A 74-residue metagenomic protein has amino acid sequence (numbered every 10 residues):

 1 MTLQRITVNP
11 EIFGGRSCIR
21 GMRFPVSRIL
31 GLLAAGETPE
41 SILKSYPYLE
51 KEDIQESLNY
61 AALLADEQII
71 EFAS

Functional and structural regions predicted by a protein language model:
L3-C18: Short, Lys/Arg-enriched N-terminal segment that forms or immediately precedes the first helix of a structured domain
P10, R23-F24: Short alpha-helical transmembrane interface motifs in multi-pass membrane proteins
R16, L32, I70-S74: Short, surface-exposed, charge-dense and proline/glycine-enriched linear segments
I19, P25-Q55: Amphipathic, hydrophobic secondary-structure cores in small proteins
Y48-S74: C-terminal structural segments of small proteins and small subunits
